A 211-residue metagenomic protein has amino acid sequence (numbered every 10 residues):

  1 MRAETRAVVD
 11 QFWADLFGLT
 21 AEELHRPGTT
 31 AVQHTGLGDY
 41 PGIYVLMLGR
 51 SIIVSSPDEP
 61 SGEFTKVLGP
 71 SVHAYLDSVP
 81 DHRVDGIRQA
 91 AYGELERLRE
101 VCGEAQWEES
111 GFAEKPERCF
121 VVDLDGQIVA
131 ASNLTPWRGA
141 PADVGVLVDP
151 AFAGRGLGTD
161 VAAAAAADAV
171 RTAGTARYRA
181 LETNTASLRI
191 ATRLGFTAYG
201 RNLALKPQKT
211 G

Functional and structural regions predicted by a protein language model:
M1-E100: Acyl-donor-binding surface of acyltransferase catalytic domains
I52-S55, A140, A169-L181: Conserved GNAT acetyl-CoA-binding A-motif
V54, Y178-T192, T197, L205-K209: Conserved beta-strand-loop-alpha-helix junction that forms the acyl-donor binding cleft
H73-D77, A204-G211: C-terminal "cap" of GNAT-fold acetyltransferases
S78, V101-C119: Active-site rim helix/loop that mediates acceptor-substrate recognition in acyltransferases
F112-R118, D123-P141, G145-P150: A conserved beta-strand-loop-helix scaffold within acyl/acetyltransferase catalytic domains
A131, Y199-R201: Residue-level detector of high-confidence beta-strand sites
V144, V148, G154-V170, L188-R193: Conserved acetyl-CoA-binding loop-helix of GNAT-fold acetyltransferases
